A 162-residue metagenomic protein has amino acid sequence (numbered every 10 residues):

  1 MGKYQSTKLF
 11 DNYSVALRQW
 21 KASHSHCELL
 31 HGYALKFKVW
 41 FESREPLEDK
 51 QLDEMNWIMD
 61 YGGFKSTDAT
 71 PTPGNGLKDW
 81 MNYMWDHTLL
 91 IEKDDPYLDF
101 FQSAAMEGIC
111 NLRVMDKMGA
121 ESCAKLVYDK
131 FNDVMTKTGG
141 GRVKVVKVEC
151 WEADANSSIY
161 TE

Functional and structural regions predicted by a protein language model:
M1-E162: Charge-rich, low-complexity N-terminal segments
